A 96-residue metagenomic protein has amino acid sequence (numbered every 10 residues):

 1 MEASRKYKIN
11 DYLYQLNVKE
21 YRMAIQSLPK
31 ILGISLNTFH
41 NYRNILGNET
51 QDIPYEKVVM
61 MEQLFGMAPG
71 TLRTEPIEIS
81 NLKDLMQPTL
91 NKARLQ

Functional and structural regions predicted by a protein language model:
M1-A3, Q63, T71-Q96: Short, charged recognition helix plus adjacent turn of helix-turn-helix-like nucleic-acid-binding domains
M1-S27, I31: A short, Lys/Arg-rich alpha-helix, primarily the initiator
A3, N10-Y14, L46, T50-E56: Catalytic cores of transferase enzymes with a strong primary signal for eukaryotic protein kinases
G33-D52: Recognition helix of helix-turn-helix/homeodomain-like DNA-binding domains that insert into the DNA major groove
I53-T71: DNA major-groove recognition helix of helix-turn-helix/homeodomain DNA-binding modules
